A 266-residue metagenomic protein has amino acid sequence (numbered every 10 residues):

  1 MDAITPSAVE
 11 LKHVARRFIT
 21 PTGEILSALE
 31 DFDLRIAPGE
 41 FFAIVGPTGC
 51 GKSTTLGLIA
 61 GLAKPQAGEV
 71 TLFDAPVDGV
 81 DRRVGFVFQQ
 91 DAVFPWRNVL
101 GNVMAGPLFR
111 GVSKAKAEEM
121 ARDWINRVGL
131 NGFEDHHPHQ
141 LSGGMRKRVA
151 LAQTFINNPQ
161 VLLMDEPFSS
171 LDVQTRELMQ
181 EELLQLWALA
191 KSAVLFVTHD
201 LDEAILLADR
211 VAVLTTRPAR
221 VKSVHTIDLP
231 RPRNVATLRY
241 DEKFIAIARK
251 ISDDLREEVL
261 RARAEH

Functional and structural regions predicted by a protein language model:
V45-P47: The feature captures the beta-strand-to-loop junction immediately N-terminal to the Walker
A60: Helix-to-loop junction immediately C-terminal to a conserved catalytic motif
G68-G79: Conserved ABC transporter NBD signature motif
L100-L108, E118, R122: Short helical segment in ABC ATPase nucleotide-binding domains corresponding to the A-loop/adjacent helical element
H136-H139, N157: Conserved signature/switch motifs of ABC ATPase nucleotide-binding domains
L151: Hydrophobic anchor residue at the start of the ABC signature
L162-D165: Catalytic Walker B motif of ABC-type/P-loop ATPase nucleotide-binding domains
